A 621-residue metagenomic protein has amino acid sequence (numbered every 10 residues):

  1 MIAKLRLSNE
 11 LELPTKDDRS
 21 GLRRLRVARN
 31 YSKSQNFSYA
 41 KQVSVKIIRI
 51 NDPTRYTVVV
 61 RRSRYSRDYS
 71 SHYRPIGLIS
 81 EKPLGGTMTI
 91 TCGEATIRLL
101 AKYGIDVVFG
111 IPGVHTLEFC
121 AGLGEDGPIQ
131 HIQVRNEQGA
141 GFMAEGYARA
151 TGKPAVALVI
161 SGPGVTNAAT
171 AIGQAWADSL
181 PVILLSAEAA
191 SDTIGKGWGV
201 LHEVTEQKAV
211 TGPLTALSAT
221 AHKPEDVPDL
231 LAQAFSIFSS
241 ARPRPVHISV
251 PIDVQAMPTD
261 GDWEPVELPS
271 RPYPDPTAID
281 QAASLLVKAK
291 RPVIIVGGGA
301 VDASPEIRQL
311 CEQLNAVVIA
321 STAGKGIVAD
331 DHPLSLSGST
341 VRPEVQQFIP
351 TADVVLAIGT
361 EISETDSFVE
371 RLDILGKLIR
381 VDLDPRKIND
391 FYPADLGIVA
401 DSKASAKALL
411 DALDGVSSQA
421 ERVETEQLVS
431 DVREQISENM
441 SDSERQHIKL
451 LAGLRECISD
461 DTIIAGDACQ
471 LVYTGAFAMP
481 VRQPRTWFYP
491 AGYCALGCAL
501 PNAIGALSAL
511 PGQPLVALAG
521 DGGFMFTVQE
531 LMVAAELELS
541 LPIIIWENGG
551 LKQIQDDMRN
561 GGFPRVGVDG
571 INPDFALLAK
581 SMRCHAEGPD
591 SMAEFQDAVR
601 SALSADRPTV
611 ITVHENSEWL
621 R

Functional and structural regions predicted by a protein language model:
K16, R29, K33-N36, Q42 (+2 more regions): Charged/polar low-complexity intrinsically disordered segments
Y31, F37-Y39, Y56, Y65 (+2 more regions): Aromatic (phenylalanine/tyrosine) cluster motif
R67-T87: Short, Lys/Arg-enriched N-terminal segments with co-localized hydrophobic residues within the first ~10-30 amino acids
S80, G86-G415, G453, C457-D460 (+3 more regions): N-terminal alpha/beta PP-like core and its mobile active-site loop of ThDP/TPP-dependent enzymes
M88, E225, G261, I374-A468 (+1 more regions): Phosphate/pyrophosphate-binding active-site segments
G93-I105, I111-V114, F119-G124, L428-G512: Active-site diphosphate/adenylate-binding microenvironment
T193, G197-H202, I349, N389-F391 (+3 more regions): Thiamine diphosphate
